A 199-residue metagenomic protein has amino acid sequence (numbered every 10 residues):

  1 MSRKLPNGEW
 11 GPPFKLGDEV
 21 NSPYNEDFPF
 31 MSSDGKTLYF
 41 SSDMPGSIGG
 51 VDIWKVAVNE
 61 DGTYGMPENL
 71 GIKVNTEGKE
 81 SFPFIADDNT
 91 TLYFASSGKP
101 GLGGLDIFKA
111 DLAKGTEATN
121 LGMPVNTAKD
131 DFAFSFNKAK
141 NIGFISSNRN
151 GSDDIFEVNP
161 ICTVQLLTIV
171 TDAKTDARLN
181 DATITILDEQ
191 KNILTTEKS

Functional and structural regions predicted by a protein language model:
M1-I169, K174-T175, L179, T183 (+2 more regions): Short, conserved micro-motifs composed of acidic
